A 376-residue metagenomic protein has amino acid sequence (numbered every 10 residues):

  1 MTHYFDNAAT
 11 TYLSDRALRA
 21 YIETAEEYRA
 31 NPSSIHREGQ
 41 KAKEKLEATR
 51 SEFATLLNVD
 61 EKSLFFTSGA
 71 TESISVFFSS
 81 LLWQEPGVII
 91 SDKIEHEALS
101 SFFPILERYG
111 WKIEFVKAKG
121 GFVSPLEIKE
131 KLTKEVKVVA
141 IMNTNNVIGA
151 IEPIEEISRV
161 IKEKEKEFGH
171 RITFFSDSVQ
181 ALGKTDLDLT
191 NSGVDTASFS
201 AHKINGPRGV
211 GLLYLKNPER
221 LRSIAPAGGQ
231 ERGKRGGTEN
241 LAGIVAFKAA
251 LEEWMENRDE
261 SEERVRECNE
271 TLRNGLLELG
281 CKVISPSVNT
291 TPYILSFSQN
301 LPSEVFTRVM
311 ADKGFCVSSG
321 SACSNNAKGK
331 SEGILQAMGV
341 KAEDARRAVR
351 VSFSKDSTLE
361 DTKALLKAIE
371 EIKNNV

Functional and structural regions predicted by a protein language model:
M1-V376: Pyridoxal 5′-phosphate
